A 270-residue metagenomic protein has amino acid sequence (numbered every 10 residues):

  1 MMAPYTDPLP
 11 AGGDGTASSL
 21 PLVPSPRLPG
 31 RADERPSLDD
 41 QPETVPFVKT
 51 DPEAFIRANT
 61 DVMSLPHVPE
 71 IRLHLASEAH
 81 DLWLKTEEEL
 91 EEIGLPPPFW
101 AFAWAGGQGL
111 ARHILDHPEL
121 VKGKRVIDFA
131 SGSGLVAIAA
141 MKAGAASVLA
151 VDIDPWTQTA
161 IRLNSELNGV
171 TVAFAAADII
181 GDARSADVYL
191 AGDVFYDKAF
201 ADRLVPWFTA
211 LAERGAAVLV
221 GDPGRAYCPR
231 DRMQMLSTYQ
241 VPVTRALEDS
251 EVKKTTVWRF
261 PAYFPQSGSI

Functional and structural regions predicted by a protein language model:
M2-L9, L20-L22, E34-I270: S-adenosylmethionine-dependent methyltransferases
G13-D14, G30-R31: Glycine-biased, low-complexity coil/linker segments
